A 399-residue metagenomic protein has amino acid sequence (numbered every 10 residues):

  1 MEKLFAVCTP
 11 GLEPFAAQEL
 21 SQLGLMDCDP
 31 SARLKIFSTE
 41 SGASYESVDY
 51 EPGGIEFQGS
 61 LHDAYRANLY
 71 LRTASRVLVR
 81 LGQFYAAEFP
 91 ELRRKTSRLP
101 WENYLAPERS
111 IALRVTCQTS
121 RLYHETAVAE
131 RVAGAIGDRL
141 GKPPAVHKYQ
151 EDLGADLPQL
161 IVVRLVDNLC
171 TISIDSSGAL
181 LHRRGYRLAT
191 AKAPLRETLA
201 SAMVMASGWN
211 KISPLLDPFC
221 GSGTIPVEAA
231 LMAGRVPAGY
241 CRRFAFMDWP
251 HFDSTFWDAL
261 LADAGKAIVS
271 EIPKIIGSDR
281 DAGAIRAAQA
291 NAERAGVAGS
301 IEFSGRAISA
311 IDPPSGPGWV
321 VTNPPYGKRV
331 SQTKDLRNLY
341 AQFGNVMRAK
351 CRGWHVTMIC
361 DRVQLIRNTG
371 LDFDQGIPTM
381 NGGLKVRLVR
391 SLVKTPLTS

Functional and structural regions predicted by a protein language model:
M1-Q159, S399: Non-catalytic nucleic-acid substrate-recognition regions in nucleic-acid-modifying enzymes
L20, L113, V163, N323 (+1 more regions): Residue-level signal for inorganic ion chemistry
Q118-S120, A179-L180, P325-R329: A short, flexible beta-alpha/helix-coil linker loop
I161-S173, V389: C-terminal edge-of-domain segments
I172-A206: SAM-dependent Rossmann-like transferase core, predominantly class I methyltransferases with a strong bias toward
L195-P313, R329, T333-D335: Conserved S-adenosyl-L-methionine
S304-A310, P314-S399: C-terminal catalytic and target-recognition region of SAM-dependent MTase-like enzymes, primarily methyltransferases
